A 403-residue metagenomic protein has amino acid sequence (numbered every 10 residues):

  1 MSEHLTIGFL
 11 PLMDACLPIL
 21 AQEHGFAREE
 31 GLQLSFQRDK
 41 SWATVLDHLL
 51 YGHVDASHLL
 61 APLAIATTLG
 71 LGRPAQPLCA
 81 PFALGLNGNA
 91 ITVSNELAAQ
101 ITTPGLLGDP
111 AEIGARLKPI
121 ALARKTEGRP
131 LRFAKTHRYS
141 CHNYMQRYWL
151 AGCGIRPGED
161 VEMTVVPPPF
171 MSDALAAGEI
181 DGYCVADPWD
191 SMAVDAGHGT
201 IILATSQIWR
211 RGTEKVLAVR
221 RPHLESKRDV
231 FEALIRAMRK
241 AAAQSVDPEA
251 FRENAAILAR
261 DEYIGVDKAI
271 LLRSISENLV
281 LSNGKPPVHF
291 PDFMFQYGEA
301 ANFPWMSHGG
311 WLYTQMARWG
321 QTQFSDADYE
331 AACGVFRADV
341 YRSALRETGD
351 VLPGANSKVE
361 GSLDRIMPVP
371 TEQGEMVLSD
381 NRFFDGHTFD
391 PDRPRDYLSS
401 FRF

Functional and structural regions predicted by a protein language model:
E3-G158, D181-S191, H198-R211: Short, glycine-/small- and polar/acidic-enriched structural segments that line small-molecule recognition paths
H48-L50, A174-A176, M316: Hydrophobic residues within well-ordered alpha-helices
I91-T92, V216-V219, H223-L224: Short glycine- and hydrophobic/aromatic-rich loop-to-beta-strand nucleating segment in the catalytic cores
Q100-K125, L279-D292, V359-M367: Charged, glycine/proline-rich intrinsically disordered loops and linkers
R156-V161, E225-A233: Inter-helical turn/loop segments and adjacent helix faces that build the functional surface of alpha-helical bundle
E159-V166, D173-A176, I180-A186: Long, hydrophobic, well-ordered secondary-structure blocks that form the structural core and pocket-lining surfaces
R228-V340: Secondary-structure end/capping motifs
G310-F403: Conserved C-terminal helix/tail region of periplasmic/extracytoplasmic solute-binding proteins
